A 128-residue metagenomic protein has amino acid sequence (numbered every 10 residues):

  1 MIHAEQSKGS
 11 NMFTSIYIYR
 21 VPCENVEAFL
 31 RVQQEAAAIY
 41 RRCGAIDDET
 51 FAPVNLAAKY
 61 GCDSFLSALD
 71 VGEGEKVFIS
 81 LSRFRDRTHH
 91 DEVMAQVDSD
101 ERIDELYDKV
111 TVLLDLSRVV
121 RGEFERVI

Functional and structural regions predicted by a protein language model:
M1-A4, R31, T88: Intrinsically disordered, low-complexity regions enriched for glutamine and histidine
M1-G9, I46-E73, D98-I128: Glycine-rich beta-strand-turn "strand-cap" elements at beta-sheet edges
K8-E35: Long, hydrophobic N-terminal alpha-helical segment
T14-V21, A58-V97, R121-G122: Short, well-ordered beta-strand segments in beta-rich or mixed alpha/beta enzyme and ligand-binding folds
C23-N25, T88, V127: Residues that cap or initiate secondary-structure elements
L30-A36, V93-D100: Short amphipathic alpha-helices in soluble, non-transmembrane regions that often serve as interface/regulatory elements
R31-A37, R41-C43, E49: Core segments of cupin and vicinal oxygen chelate
